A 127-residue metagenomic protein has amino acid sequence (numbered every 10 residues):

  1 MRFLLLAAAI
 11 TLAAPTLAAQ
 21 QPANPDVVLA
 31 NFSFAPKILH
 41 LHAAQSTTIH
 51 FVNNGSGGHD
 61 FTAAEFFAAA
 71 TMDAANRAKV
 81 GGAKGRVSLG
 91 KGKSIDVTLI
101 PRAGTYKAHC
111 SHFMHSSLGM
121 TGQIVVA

Functional and structural regions predicted by a protein language model:
M1-L5: Positively charged n-region of N-terminal signal peptides that target proteins for export
A9-A18: Hydrophobic h-region of N-terminal signal peptides that target proteins for export in Gram-negative bacteria
A18-A127: Extracytoplasmic copper-binding redox domains, predominantly the cupredoxin/blue-copper superfamily
